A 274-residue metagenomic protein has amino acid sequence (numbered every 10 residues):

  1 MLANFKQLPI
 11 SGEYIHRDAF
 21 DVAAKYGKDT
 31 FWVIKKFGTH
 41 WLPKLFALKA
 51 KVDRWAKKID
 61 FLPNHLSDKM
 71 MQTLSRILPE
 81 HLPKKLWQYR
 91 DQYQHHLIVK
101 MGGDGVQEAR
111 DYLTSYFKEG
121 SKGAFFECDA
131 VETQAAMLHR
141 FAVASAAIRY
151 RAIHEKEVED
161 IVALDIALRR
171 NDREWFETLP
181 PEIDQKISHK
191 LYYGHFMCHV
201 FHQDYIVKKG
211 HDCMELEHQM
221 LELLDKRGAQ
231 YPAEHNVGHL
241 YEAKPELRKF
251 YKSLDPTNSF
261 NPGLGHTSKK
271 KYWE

Functional and structural regions predicted by a protein language model:
M1-Q7, E13, G38: FAD-binding subdomain of flavoenzyme oxidoreductases
I15-A19, K25-D29, V33, A47-K69 (+1 more regions): Conserved glycine-rich FAD pyrophosphate-binding loop
D21-V22, T39-L42: Conformationally flexible catalytic loops at phosphate/diphosphate-handling active centers
